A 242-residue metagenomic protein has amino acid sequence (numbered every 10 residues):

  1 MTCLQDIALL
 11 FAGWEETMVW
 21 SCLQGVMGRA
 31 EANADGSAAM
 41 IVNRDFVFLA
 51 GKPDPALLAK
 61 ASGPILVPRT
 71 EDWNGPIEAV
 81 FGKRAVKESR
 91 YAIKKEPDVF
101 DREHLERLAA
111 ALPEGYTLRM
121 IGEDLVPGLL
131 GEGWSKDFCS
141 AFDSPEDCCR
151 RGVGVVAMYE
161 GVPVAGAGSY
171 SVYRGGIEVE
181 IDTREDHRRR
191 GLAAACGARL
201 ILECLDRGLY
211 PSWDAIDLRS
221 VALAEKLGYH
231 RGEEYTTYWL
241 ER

Functional and structural regions predicted by a protein language model:
M1-E16, R102-D147: Short amphipathic alpha-helix that is part of the acyltransferase structural core
M1-P76, Y159, P163-E178, R184-E185 (+1 more regions): Conserved donor-binding loop and adjoining core beta-sheet/short helix segment in diverse acyl/aminoacyl transferases
Q24-L129, Y238-W239: Acyl-donor-binding surface of acyltransferase catalytic domains
L58-K60, V179, R189-E203, A222 (+1 more regions): Conserved acetyl-CoA-binding loop-helix of GNAT-fold acetyltransferases
S62-E71, C204-I216: Conserved GNAT acetyl-CoA-binding A-motif
G75-A85, A194, I216-E234: Conserved active-site alpha-helix within GNAT-family acetyltransferase domains
L125-R189, A195: A mid-sequence, solvent-exposed acidic-amphipathic segment
V156, Y235, W239-R242: Long, contiguous binding/interaction regions
